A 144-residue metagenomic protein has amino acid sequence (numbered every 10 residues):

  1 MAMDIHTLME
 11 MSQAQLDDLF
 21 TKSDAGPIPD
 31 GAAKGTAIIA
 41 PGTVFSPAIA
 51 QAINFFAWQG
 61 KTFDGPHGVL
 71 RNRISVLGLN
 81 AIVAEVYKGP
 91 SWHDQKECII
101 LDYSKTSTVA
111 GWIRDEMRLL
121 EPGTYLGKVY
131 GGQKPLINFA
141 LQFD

Functional and structural regions predicted by a protein language model:
A2-D144: Soluble ligand-binding/transfer domains with enclosed cavities or grooves
